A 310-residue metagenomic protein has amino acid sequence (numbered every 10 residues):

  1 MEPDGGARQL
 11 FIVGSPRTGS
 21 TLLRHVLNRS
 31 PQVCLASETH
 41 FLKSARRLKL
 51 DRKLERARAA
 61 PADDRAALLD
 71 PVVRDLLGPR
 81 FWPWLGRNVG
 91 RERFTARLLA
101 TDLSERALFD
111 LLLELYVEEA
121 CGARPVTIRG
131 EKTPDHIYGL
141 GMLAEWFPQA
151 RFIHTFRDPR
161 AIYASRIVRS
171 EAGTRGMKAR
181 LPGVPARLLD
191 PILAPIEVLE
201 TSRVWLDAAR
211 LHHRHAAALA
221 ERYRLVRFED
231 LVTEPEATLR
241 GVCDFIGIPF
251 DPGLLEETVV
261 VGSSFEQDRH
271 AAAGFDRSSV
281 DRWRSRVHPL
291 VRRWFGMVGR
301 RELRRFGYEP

Functional and structural regions predicted by a protein language model:
A7-Q9: Pre-Walker A (Motif I) flank of P-loop NTPase domains
I12: Hydrophobic anchor at the beta1->P-loop junction of P-loop NTPases
S15: P-loop (Walker A) phosphate-binding loop of NTP-binding proteins
T18: ATP-binding Walker
T21-Q32: A conserved segment at the C-terminal end of the G1
E38-E131, G173-I192, D276: PAPS-dependent sulfation machinery
A96-D102, V117-L254, V260, S264-R277: PAPS-dependent sulfotransferase catalytic domain
R286-P310: C-terminal accessory extensions appended to soluble enzyme cores
